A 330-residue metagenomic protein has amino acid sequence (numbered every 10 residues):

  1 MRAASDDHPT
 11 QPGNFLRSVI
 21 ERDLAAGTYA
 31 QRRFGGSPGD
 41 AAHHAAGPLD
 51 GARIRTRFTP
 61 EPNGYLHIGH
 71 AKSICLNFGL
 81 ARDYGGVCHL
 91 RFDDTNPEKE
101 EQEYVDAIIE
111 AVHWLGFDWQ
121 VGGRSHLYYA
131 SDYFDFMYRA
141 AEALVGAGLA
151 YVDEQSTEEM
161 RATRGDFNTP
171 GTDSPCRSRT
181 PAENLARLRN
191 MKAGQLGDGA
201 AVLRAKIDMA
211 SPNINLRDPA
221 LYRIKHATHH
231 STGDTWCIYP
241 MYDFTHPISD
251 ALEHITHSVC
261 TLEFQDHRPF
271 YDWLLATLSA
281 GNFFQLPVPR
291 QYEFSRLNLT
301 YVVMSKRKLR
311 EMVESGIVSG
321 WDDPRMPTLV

Functional and structural regions predicted by a protein language model:
M1-Q11: Basic/polar N-terminal segments that are highly enriched at the extreme N-terminus, encompassing both cleavable
Q11-E21, T28-D106, T228-T261: N-terminal catalytic cores of NTP/NDP-binding nucleotidyl/phosphoryl-transfer enzymes
S18, D106, E110, P269-W273: Residues on a specific face of well-ordered alpha-helices
A26, G79-V87, A111-G122, A251 (+1 more regions): Secondary-structure transition/capping motifs at alpha-helix termini and the adjoining loop/turn into the next element
G86-H89, G116-V121, H246-T256, P287-R290 (+1 more regions): Short acidic (Asp/Glu) and glycine-rich catalytic loops that position anionic groups and cofactors
L90, N96, Q102, Y129 (+2 more regions): Active-site cores that bind ATP or allylic diphosphates and position pyrophosphate for catalysis
Y104-S131, A140-A143, G148-Y151: A glycine-rich helix N-cap at a beta->alpha junction
R296-D322, M326-V330: Substrate/cofactor-recognition hotspot
